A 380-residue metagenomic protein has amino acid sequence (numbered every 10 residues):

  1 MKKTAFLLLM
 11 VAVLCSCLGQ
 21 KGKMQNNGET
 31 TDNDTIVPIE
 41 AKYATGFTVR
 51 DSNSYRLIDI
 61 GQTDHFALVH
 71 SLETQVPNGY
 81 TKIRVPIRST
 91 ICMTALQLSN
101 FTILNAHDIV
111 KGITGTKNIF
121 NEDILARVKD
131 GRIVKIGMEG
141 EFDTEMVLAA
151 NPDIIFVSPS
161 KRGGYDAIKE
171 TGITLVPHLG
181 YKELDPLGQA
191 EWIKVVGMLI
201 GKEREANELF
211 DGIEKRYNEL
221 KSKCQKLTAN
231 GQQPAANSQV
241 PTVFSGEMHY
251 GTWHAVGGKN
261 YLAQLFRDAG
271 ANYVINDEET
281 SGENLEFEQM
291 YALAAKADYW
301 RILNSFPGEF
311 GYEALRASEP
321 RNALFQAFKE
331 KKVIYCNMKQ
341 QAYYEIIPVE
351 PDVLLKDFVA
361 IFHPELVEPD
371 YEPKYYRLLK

Functional and structural regions predicted by a protein language model:
T4-V13: Sec-dependent N-terminal signal peptides
C17-L98, E205-A229, P234-F244, K329 (+3 more regions): Bacterial Sec-exported substrate-binding components of ABC uptake systems
L18, M24, T116-L187, E191-K194 (+3 more regions): Binding-cleft/active-site segments that stabilize strongly anionic ligands or cofactors
R56, A67-L148, I154-F156: A short, structured surface patch at a secondary-structure boundary
L98, D108-I109, R204, Y273 (+2 more regions): Secondary-structure boundary/capping signal
